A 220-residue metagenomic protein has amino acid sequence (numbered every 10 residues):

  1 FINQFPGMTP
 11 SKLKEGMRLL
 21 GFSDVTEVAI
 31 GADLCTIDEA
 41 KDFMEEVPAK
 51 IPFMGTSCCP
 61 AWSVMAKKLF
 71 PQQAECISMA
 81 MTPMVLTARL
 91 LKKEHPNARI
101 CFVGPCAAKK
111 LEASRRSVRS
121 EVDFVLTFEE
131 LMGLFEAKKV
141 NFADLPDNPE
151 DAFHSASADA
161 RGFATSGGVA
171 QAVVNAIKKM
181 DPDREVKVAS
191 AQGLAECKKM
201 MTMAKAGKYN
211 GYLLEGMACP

Functional and structural regions predicted by a protein language model:
F1-P220: Iron-sulfur-associated redox domains of electron-transfer enzymes in respiratory and anaerobic energy metabolism
